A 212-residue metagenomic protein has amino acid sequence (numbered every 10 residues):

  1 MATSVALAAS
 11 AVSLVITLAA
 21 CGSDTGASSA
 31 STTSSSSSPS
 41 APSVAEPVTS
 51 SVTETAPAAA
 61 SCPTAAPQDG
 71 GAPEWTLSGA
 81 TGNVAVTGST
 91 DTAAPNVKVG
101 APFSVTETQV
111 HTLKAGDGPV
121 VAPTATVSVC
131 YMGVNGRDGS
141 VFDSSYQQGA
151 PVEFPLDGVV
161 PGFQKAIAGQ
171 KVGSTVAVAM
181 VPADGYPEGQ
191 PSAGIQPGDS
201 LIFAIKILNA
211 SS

Functional and structural regions predicted by a protein language model:
M1-S212: Cross-family detector of peptidyl-prolyl cis-trans isomerase
